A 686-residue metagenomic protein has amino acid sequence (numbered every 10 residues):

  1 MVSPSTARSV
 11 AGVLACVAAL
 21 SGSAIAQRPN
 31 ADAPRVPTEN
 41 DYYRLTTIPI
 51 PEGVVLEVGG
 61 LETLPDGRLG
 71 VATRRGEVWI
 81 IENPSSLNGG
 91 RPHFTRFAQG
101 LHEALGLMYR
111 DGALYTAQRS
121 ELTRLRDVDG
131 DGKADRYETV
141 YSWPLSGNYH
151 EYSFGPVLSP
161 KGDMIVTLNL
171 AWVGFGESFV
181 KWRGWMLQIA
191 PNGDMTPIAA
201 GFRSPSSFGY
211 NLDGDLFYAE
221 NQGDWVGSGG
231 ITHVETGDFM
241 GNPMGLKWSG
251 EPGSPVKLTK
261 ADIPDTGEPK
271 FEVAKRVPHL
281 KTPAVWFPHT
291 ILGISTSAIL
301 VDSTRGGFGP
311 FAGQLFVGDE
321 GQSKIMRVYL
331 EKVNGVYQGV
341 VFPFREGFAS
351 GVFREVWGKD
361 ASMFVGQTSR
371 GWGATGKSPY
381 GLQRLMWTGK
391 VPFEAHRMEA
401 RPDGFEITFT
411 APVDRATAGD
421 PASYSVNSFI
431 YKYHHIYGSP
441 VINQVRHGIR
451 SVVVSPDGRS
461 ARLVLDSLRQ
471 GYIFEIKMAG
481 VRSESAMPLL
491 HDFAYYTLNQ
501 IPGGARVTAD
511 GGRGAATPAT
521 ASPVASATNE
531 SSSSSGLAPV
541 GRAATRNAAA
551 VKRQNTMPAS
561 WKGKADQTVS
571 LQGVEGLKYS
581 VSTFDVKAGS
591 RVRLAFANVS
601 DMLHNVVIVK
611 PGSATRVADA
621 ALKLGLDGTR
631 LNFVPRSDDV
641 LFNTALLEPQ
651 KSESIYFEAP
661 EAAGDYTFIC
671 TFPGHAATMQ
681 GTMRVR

Functional and structural regions predicted by a protein language model:
Q27-P392, M398-R401: Beta-propeller domains with acidic blade repeats across secreted/periplasmic ectodomains and cytosolic WD/CNH propellers
G60-T63, R68-L69, E77, S582-I608 (+2 more regions): Beta-strand cores of secreted/periplasmic/IMS beta-sandwich domains, seen most often in copper-related folds
T388-R415, A422, L577-K578, D585-A588: Surface beta-strand/loop "capping" patches
G389-E394, D414, M478-A543: Acidic, Ser/Thr/Gly/Pro-rich low-complexity segments and short DxT(G/T)-type signature motifs
G389-K390, W561-R591: N-terminal edge beta-strand
T410-S451, I476-R482, D492-Y495, I608: Short, surface-exposed alpha-helix to beta-strand junction/turn motifs within ectodomains of secreted and cell-envelope
S439-P456, S613-E661: Extracytoplasmic beta-sandwich strand-turn segments characteristic of Greek-key/jelly-roll folds
R546-N555, D638-R686: Extracellular/periplasmic metallocenter environments
